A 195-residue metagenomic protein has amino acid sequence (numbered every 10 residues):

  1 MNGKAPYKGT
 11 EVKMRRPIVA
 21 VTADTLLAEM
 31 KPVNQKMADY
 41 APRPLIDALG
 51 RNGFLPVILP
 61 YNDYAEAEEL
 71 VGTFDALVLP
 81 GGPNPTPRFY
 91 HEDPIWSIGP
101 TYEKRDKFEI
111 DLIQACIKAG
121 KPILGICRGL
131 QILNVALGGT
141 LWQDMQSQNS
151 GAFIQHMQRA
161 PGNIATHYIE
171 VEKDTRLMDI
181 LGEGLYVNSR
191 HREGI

Functional and structural regions predicted by a protein language model:
M1-L124, V135, W142, Q146-G184: N-terminal beta1-alpha1 cap of cysteine-dependent amidohydrolase-like domains
R128-L130, L137: Active-site loop->helix "elbow" adjoining a glycine-rich segment at hydrolase catalytic centers
E183-N188, R192-E193: An extended, acidic
